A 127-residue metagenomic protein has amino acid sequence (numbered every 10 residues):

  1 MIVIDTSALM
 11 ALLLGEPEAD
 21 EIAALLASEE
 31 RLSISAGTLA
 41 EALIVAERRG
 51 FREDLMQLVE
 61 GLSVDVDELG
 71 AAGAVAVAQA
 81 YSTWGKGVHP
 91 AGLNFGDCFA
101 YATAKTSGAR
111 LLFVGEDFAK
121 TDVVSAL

Functional and structural regions predicted by a protein language model:
M1-I34, V45-L58, L127: Short, well-structured N-terminal submotif of metal-dependent ribonuclease cores
D5, D97, G115-D117: Acidic active-site catalytic centers that drive phospho-/nucleotidyl reactions and related ester hydrolyses
M10, A40-L43, S63: Amphipathic alpha-helical segments within well-ordered protein domains
A19, L39, R52, A74-A78: A general structural signal for well-ordered alpha-helical segments in protein cores
E29-L32, S63-D65, A109-R110: Short active-site oxyanion
D67-R110: Active-site neighborhoods of divalent-metal-dependent phosphate/nucleic-acid chemistry enzymes
Y101, K105-L127: Acidic, PIN/NYN-like endoribonuclease modules and their adjacent C-terminal/linker elements
